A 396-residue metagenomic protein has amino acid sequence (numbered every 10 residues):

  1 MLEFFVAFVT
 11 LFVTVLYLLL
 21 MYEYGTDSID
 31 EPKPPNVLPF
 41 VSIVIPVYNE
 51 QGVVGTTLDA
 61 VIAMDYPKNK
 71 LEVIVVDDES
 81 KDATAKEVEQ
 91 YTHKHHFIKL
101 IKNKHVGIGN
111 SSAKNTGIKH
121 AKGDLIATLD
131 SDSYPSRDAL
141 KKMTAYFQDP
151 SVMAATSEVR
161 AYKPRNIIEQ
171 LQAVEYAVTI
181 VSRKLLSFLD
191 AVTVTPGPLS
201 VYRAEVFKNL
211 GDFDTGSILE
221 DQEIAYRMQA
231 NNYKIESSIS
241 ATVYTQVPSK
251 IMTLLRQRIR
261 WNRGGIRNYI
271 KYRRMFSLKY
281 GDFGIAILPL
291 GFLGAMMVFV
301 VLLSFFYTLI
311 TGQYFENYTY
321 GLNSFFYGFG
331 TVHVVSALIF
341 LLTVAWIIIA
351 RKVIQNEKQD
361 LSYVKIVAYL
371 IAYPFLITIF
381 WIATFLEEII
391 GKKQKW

Functional and structural regions predicted by a protein language model:
M1-V37, R351, I377-F380, T384-E388: N-terminal membrane-anchoring/stem segments of glycan-assembly enzymes
K33-P35, G294-I390: Membrane-embedded multi-pass helical conduit in multi-pass membrane proteins, especially envelope-biosynthetic
P39-S42, E72, K208, E223: Cell-envelope/extracellular polymer assembly enzymes that use nucleotide-activated donors
G55, D82-Q90, D138: Acidic helix N-cap motif at the loop->helix transition within catalytic regions of sugar-transfer enzymes
D59-K70: Short, acidic, metal-binding catalytic loop of nucleotide-sugar glycosyltransferases
K68, D77-K86, H105-G107: A conserved acidic beta->alpha catalytic loop
I101-K102, G109-A113, G117, G123-D124 (+5 more regions): Long helical/loop segments within the catalytic core of UDP-sugar-dependent glycosyltransferases, especially the large
A225-V243: Catalytic donor-sugar/metal-binding loop of nucleotide-sugar-dependent glycosyltransferases
